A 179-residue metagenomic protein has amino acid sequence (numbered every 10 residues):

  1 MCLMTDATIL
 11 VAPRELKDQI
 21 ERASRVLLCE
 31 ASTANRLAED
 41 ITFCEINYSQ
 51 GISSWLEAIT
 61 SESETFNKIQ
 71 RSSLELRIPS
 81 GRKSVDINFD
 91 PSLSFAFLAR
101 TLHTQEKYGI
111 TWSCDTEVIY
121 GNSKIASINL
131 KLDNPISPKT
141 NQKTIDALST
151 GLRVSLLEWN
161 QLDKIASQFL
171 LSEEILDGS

Functional and structural regions predicted by a protein language model:
C2, A23, D177-G178: Charged, elongated alpha-helical/coil segments that serve as electrostatic interaction surfaces for nucleic-acid
C2-T5, I41: Compact recognition or signaling/catalytic modules
T5-D6, S54: C-terminal appended segment following the main domain
D6-R25: C-terminal alpha-helical interaction appendages
L10, R14, L28-N35, S92-F95: Electropositive phosphate-/nucleotide-binding environments in soluble metabolic enzymes
E21-L27, T33-L74: N-terminal low-complexity or amphipathic/hydrophobic leaders
G51-K124: A glycine-rich, acidic short-motif signal
L102-S179: Glycine-rich, aromatic-bearing surface loops/beta-hairpins
